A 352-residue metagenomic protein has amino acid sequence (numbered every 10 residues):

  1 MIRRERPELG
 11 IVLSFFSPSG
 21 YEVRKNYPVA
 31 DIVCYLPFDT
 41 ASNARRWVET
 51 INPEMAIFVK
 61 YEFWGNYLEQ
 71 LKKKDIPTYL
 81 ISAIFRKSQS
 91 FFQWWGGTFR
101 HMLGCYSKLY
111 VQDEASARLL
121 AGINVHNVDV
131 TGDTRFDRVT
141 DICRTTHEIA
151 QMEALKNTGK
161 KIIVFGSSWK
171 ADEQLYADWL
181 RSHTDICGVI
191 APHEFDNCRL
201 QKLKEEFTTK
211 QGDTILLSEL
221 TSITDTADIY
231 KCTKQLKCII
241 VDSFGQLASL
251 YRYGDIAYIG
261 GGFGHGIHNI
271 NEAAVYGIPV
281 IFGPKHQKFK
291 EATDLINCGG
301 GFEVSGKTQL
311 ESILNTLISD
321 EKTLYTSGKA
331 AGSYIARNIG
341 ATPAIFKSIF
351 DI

Functional and structural regions predicted by a protein language model:
M1-P7, E148-L220: Conserved catalytic-core segment of nucleotide-activated headgroup transferases in glycan assembly
M1-T145, V164, S168-K170, H183 (+1 more regions): Active-site and donor-binding regions of nucleotide-sugar-utilizing enzymes
R24, P28-I32, L203-V241: Nucleotide-activated donor-binding/catalytic signature segment of Leloir-type glycosyltransferases, i.e., the conserved
I51-M55, Y230-H265: Acidic donor-binding loop of glycosyltransferase active sites
I76-T78, T214, V280: Hydrophobic beta-strand scaffold residues
Y106, G122, L247-S333, S348: Catalytic binding pocket for nucleotide-activated donors in carbohydrate/polymer assembly enzymes
N338-I352: C-terminal alpha-helical cap of glycosyltransferases
